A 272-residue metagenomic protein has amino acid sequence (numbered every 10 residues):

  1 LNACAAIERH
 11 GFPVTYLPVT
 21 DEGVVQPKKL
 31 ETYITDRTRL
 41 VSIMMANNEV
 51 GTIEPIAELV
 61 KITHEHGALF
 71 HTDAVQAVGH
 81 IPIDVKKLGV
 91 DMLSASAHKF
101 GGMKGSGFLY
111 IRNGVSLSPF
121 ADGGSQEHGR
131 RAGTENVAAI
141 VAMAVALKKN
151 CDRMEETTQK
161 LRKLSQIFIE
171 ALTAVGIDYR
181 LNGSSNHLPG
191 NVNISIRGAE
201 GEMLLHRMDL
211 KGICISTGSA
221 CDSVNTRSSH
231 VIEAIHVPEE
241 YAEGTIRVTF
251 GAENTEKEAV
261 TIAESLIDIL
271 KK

Functional and structural regions predicted by a protein language model:
L1-K272: Pyridoxal 5′-phosphate
